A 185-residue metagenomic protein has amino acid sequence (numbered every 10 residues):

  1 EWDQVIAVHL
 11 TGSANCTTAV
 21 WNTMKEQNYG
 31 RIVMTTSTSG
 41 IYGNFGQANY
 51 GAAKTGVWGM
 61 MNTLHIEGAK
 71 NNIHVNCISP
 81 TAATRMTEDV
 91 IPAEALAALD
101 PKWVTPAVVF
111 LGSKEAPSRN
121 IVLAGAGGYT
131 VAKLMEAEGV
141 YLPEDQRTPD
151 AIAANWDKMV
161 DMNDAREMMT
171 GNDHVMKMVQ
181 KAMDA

Functional and structural regions predicted by a protein language model:
E1-D3: Substrate-binding pocket helix/loop in short-chain dehydrogenase/reductase
T17, A53: Active-site helix of classical SDR
A19-N28: A short helix-coil junction within the Rossmann-fold of NAD(P)-dependent oxidoreductases
T23-M24, Y42, W58, T63-I73 (+1 more regions): Active-site-adjacent segment of SDR/Rossmann-fold oxidoreductases
S37: Residue(s) in the substrate-gating loop at a strand-loop-helix junction that position the organic substrate next
G43-G51, T63, I91: Active-site loop-to-helix junction immediately N-terminal to the catalytic Tyr of the SDR YXXXK motif in Rossmann-fold
A95-D184: C-terminal helical subdomain
